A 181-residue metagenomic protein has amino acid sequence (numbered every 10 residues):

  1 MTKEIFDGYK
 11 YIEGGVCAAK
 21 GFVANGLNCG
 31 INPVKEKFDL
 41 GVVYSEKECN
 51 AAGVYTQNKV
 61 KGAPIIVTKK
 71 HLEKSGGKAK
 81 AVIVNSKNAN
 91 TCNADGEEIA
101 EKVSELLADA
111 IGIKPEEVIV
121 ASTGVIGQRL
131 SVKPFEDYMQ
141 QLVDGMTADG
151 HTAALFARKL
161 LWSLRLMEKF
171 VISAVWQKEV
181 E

Functional and structural regions predicted by a protein language model:
M1-E181: Alpha/propeptide regions of enzymes that mature by internal proteolysis
